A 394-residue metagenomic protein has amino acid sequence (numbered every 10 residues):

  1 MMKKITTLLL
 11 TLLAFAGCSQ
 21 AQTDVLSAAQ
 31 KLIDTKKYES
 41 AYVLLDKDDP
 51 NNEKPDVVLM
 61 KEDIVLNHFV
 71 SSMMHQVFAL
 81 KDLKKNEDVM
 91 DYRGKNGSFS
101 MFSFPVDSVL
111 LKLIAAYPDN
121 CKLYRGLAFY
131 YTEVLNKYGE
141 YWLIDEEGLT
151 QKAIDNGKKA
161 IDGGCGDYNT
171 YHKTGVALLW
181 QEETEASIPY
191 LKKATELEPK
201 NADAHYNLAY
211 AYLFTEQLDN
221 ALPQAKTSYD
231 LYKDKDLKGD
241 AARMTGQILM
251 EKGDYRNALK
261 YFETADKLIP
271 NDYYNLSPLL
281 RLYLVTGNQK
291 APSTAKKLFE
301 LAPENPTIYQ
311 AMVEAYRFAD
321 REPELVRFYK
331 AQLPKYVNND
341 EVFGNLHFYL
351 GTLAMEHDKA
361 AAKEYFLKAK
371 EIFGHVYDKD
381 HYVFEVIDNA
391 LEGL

Functional and structural regions predicted by a protein language model:
T23-S27, N51-K95, A116-E140, C165-W180 (+5 more regions): Amphipathic alpha-helical repeat scaffolds of TPR domains
D34, N67, E133-V134, W180 (+6 more regions): Register position in tetratricopeptide repeats
K36, L45, D49-E53, Y117 (+8 more regions): A structural motif in tetratricopeptide-repeat
L45, S103, L110-L111, T150 (+7 more regions): Hydrophobic/aromatic packing residues within the alpha-helices of TPR/SEL1-like helical repeat arrays
D48, K112-L113, K159-A160, K193-A194 (+6 more regions): Canonical positions in the second alpha-helix
S71-F102, V134-T150, L179-T184, Q217 (+4 more regions): Short coil/turn connectors between adjacent alpha-helices in alpha-solenoid helical repeat scaffolds
N338-L394: Terminal, low-structured helical/coil segments at or just beyond the last alpha-helical repeat
